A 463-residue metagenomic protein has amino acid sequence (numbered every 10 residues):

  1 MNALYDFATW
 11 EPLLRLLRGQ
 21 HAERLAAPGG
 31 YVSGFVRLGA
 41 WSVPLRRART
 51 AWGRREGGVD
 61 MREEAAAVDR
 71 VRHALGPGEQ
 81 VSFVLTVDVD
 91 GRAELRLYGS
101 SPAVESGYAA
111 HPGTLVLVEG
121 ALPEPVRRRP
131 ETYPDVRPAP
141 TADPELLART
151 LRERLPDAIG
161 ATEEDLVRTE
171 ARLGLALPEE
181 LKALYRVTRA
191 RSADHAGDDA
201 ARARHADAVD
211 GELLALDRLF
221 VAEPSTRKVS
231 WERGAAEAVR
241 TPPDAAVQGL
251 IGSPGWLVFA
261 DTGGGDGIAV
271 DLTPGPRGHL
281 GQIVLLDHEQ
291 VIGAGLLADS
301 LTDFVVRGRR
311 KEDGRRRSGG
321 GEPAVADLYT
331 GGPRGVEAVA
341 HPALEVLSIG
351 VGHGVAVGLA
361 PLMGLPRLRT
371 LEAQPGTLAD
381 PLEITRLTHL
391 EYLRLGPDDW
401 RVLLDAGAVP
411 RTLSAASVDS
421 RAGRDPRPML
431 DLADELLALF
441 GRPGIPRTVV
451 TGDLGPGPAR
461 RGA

Functional and structural regions predicted by a protein language model:
M1-A67: An N-terminus-focused feature that recognizes amino-terminal "leader" regions
M1-N2, A66, H73-L75, P102-E153: Membrane topogenic helices and adjacent juxtamembrane segments
P44-R49, P125-G263, P375, P397-T412 (+1 more regions): A surface-exposed partner-binding patch
G78-L115: Hydrophobic, ordered structural segments
V284-E312: Compact, glycine/acidic-enriched structural inserts
R316-A360: N-terminal segments that cap or nucleate solenoid repeat domains
P323-L328, E345-G350, L368-Q374, L390-L395 (+1 more regions): Conserved hydrophobic beta-strand positions in leucine-rich repeat
A338-H341, L359-L365, P381-H389, L403-L413 (+1 more regions): A structural signal for leucine-rich repeat
